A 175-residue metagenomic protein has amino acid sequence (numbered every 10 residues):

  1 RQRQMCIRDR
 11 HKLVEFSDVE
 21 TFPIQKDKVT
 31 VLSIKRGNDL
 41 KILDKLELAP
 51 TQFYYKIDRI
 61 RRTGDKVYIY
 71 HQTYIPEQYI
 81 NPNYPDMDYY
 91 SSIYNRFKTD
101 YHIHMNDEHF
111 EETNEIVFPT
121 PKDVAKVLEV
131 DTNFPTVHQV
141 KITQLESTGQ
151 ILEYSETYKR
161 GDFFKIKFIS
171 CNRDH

Functional and structural regions predicted by a protein language model:
Q2-I7: Short, small-residue-biased leader/transition segments that mark boundaries at the very start of proteins
R8-F22: Interdomain hinge/linker segments and adjacent boundary elements that couple functional modules
F22-K28: Short coil-to-beta-strand transition motifs
K28-H175: C-terminal all-alpha effector/ligand-binding and dimerization domain of prokaryotic HTH-type transcriptional repressors
